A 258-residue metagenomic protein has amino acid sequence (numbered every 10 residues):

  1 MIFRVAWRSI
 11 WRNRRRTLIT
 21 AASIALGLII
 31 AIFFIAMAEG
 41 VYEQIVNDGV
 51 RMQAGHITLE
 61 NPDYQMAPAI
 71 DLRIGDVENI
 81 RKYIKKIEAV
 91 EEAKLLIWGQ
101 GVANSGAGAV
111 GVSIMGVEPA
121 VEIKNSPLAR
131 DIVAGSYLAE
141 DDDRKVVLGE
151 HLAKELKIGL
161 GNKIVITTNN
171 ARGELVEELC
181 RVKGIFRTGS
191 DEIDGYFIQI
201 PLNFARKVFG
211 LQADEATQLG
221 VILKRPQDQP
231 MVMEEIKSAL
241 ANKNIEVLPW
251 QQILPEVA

Functional and structural regions predicted by a protein language model:
M1-I32, Y42, R51: N-terminal Sec/SRP start-transfer signal
A25, G106, L211-D214: Short, flexible turn/loop "capping" segments at secondary-structure junctions
I29-S113, S136-D142: Hydrophobic, regular-secondary-structure patches
G55, R144, E215-L219: Short amphipathic alpha-helical segments
M66-A67, G99-A103, A120-I123, A153-E155 (+4 more regions): Short beta-strands and strand-coil junctions in structured, solvent-facing domains, enriched
L96-I97, V110-V117, D131-N203: Hydrophobic secondary-structure segments that place a key small or acidic residue at a functional site
N170-A258: Mechanotransmission and gating elements of multispan inner-membrane complexes involved in transport and envelope
